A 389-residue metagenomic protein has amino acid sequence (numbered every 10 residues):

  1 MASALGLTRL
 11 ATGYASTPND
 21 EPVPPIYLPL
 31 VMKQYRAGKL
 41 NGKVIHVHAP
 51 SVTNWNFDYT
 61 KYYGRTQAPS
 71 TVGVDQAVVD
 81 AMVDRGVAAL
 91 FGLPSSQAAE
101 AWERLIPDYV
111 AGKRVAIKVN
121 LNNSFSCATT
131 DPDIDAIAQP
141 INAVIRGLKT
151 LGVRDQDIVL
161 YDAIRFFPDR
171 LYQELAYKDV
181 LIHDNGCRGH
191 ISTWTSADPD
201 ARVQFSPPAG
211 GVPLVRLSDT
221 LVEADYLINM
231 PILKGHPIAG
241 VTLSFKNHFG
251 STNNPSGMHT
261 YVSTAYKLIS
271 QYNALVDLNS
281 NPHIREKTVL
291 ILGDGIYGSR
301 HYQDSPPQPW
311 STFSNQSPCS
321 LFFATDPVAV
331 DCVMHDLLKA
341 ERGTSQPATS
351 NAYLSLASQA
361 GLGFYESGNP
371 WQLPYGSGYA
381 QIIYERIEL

Functional and structural regions predicted by a protein language model:
M1-S16: N-terminal export signals
S16-V23: Cleaved targeting-peptide boundary
P29: Conserved functional hotspot residues at active sites or interaction interfaces
Y35-D131, D135-L389: Extended, low-polarity segments enriched in aliphatic/aromatic residues
